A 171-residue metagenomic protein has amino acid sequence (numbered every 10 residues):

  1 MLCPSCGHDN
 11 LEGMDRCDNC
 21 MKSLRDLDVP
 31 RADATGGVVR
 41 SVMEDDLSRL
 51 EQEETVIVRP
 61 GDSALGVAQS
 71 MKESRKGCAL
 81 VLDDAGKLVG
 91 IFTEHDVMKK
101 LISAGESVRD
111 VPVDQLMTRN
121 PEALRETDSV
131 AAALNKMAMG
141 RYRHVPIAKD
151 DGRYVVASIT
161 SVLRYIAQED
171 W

Functional and structural regions predicted by a protein language model:
M1-W171: Tandem CBS (Cystathionine beta-synthase) repeat/Bateman regulatory domains
